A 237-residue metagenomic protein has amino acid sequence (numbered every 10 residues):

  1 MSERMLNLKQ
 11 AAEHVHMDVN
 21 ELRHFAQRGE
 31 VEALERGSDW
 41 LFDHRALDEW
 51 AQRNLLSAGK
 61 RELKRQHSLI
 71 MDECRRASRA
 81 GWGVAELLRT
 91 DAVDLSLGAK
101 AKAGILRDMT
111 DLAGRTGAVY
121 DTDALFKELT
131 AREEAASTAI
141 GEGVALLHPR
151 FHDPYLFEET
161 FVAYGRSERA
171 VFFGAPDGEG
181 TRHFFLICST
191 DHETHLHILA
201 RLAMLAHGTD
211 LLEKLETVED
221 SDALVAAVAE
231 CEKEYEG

Functional and structural regions predicted by a protein language model:
M1-G237: Cytosolic covalent-transfer regions centered on His/Cys nucleophiles that carry phosphoryl or persulfide groups
